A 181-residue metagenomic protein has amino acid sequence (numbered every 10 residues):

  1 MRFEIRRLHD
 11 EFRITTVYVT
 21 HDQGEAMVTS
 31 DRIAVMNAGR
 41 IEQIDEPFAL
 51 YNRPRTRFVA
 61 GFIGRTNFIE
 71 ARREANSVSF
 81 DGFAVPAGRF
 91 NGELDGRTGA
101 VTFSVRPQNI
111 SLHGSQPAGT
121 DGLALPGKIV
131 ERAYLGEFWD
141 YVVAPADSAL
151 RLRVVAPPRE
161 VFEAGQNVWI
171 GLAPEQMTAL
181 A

Functional and structural regions predicted by a protein language model:
M1-F58: ABC ATPase nucleotide-binding domains
V35, A100-V105, A164-L172: A short, hydrophobic beta-strand micro-motif
R40, R72, K128, L150 (+2 more regions): Residue-level signal for well-ordered, solvent-exposed loop/turn and beta-edge residues enriched in charged/polar side
I44, E74-N76, R132: Residue-level recognition of beta-strand microenvironments
R55-F103, P107-K128, E137, V142-V161: ATPase nucleotide-binding modules
I110-G114, E175-A181: Short, Lys/Arg- and Gly-enriched loop/turn segments at beta-strand edges
P157-E160, A173-M177: A short, acidic, flexible beta-alpha connecting loop/helix-capping segment that sits on the rim of active
